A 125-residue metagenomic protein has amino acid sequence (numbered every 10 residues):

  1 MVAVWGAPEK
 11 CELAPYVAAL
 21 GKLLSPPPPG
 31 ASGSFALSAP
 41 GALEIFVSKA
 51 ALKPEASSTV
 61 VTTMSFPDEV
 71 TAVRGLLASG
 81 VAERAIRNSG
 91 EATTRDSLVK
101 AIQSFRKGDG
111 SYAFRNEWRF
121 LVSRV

Functional and structural regions predicted by a protein language model:
M1-P26: Conserved class I S-adenosyl-L-methionine
A3-A7, G33, V60: Short strand-turn motif at the edge of the Rossmann-like AdoMet-binding core
P29-A31: Short, contiguous strand/loop micro-motifs
S34-V125: Conserved Class I S-adenosyl-L-methionine
